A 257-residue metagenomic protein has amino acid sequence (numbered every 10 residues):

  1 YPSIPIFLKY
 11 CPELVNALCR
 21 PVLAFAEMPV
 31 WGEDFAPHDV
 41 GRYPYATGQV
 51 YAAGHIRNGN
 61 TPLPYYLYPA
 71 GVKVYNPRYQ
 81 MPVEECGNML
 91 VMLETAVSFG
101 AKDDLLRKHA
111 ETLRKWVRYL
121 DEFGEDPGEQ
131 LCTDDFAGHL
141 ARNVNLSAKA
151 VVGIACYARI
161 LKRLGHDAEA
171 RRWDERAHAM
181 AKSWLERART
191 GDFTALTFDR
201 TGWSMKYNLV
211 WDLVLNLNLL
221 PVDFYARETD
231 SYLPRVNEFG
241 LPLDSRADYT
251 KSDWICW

Functional and structural regions predicted by a protein language model:
Y1, P5-P12, W31, F35-T61 (+2 more regions): Extended ligand-binding clefts on enzyme/binding-domain cores
Y1-G124, N143-L161: Aromatic-rich carbohydrate-recognition surfaces in CAZymes
A36-P37, P77, L131, G138 (+3 more regions): Generic detector of short alpha-helix boundary/capping microenvironments and adjacent low-complexity segments
M81-G87, L106-L164, A170, D174 (+4 more regions): Aromatic-lined, polymer-binding surfaces characteristic of secreted/periplasmic polysaccharide-degrading enzymes
